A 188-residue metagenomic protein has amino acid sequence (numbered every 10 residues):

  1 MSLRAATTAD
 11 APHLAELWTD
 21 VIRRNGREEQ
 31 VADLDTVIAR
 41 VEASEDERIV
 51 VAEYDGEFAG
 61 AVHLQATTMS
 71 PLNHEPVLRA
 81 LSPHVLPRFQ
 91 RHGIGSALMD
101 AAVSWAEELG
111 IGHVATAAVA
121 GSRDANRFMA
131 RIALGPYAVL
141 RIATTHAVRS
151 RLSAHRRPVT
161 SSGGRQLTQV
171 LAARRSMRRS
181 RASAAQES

Functional and structural regions predicted by a protein language model:
S2-E16, R27: A short beta-loop-alpha structural element at the N-terminal edge of CoA-dependent acyl/N-acetyltransferase catalytic
R27-V51: Active-site rim helix/loop that mediates acceptor-substrate recognition in acyltransferases
V51, E57-A66, H84: Conserved beta-strand in the GNAT
H63, T68-V77: Conserved acyl-donor/pantetheine-binding loop and adjacent beta-alpha core of acyl/acetyltransferases and related
H74-P87: Conserved acetyl-CoA binding element of GNAT-fold acetyltransferases
V85, R91-S104, R131: Conserved acetyl-CoA-binding loop-helix of GNAT-fold acetyltransferases
A106-A118: Conserved GNAT acetyl-CoA-binding A-motif
A130-S188: Terminal substrate-recognition subdomain of acyl/acetyltransferases
